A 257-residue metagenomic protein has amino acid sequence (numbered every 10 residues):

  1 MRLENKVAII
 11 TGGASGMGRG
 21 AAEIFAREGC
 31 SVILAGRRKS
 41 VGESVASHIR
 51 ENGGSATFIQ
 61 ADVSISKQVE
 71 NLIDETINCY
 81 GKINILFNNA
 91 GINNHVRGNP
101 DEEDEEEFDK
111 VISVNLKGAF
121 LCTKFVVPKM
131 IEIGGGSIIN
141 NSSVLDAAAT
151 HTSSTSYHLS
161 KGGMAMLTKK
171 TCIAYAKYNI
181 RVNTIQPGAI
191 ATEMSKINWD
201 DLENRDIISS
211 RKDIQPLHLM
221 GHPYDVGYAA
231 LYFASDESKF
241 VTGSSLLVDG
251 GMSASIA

Functional and structural regions predicted by a protein language model:
A14-G16, R38: Conserved glycine-rich cofactor-binding loop
K39, A61-L72, E105, Y224-D225: The beta1-alpha1 cofactor-binding region of Rossmann-like NAD(H)/NADP(H)-dependent oxidoreductases
I92, I139-G163, T168-K177, A189-I190: Catalytic loop of short-chain dehydrogenase/reductase
N93, R97, A230-L231, T242-A257: Short C-terminal tail/terminal secondary-structure segment of NAD(P)H-dependent dehydrogenase/reductase domains
V96-P100, D104-I112, R211: Substrate-binding pocket helix/loop in short-chain dehydrogenase/reductase
P128, I173-K177, K239: Alpha-helical segment proximal to the catalytic Tyr-Lys
T184, D206-E237, V241, V248-G250: C-terminal helical subdomain
